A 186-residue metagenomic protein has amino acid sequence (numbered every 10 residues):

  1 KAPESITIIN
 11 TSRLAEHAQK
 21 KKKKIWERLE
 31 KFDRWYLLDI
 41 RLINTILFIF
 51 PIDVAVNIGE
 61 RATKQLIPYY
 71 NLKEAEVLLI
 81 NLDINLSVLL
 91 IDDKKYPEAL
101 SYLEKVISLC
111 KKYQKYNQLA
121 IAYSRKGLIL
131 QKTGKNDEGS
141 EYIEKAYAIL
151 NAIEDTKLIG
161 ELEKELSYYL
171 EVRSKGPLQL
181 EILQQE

Functional and structural regions predicted by a protein language model:
K1-A2, D33-L38, E74-L78, N117 (+1 more regions): Residue signature of alpha-solenoid helical repeat architecture, marking inter-repeat boundaries and helix-start
E4-I8, L42-L47, L86, L119 (+3 more regions): Structural register within alpha-helical repeat arrays
R13-K24, I52-K64, D93-E104, G139-Y142: Helix-turn-helix repeat elements of alpha-solenoid scaffolds
K23-K31, T63-N71, E104-K115, E144-D155: Amphipathic alpha-helical segments of tetratricopeptide repeats
I46, D83-L86, L90, Y123 (+2 more regions): Residue at a conserved register position within TPR or TPR-like alpha-solenoid repeats
I49-F50, L86, D93, Y113 (+2 more regions): Structural motif corresponding to the intra-repeat A-B loop/turn of tetratricopeptide repeats
D137-E186: C-terminal non-catalytic interaction modules
